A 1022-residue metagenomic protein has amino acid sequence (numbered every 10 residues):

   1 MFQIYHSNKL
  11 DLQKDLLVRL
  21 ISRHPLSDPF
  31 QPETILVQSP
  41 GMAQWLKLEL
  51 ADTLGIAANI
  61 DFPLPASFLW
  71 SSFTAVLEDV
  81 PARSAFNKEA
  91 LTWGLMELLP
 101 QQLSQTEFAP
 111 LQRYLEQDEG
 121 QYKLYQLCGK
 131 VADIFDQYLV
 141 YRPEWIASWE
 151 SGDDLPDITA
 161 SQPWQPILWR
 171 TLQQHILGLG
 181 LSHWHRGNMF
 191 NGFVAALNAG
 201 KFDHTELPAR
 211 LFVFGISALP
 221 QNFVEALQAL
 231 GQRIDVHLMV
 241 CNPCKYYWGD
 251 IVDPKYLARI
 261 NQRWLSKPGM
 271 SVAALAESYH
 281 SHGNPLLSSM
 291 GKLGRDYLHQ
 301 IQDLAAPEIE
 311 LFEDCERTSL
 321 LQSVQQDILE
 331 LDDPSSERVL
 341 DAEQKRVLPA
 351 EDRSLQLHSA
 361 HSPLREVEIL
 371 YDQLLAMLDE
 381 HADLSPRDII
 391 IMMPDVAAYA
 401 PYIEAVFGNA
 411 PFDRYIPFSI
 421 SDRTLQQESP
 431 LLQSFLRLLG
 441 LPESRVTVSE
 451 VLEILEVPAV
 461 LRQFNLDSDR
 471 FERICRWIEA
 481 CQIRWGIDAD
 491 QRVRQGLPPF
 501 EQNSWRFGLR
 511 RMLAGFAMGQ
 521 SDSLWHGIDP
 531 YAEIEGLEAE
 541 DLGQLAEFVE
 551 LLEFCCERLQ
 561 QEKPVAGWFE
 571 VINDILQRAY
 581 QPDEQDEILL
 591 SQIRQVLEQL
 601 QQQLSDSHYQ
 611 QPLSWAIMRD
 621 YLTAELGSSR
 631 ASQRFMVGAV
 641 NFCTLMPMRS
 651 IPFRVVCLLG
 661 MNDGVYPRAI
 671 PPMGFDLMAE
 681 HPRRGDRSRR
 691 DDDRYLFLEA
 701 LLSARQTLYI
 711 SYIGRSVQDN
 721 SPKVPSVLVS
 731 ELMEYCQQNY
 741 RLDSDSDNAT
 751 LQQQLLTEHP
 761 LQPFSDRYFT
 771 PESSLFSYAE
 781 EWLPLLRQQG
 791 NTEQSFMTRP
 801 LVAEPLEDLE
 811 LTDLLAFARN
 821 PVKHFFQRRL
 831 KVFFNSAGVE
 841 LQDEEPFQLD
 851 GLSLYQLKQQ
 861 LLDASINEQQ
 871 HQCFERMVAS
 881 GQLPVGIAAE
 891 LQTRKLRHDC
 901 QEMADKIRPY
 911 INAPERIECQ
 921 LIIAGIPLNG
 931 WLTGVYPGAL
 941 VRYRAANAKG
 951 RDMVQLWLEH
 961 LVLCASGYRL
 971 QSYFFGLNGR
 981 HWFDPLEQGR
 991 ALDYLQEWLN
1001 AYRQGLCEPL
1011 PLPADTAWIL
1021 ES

Functional and structural regions predicted by a protein language model:
M1-S1022: Polyanion-engaging groove/track-forming segments
